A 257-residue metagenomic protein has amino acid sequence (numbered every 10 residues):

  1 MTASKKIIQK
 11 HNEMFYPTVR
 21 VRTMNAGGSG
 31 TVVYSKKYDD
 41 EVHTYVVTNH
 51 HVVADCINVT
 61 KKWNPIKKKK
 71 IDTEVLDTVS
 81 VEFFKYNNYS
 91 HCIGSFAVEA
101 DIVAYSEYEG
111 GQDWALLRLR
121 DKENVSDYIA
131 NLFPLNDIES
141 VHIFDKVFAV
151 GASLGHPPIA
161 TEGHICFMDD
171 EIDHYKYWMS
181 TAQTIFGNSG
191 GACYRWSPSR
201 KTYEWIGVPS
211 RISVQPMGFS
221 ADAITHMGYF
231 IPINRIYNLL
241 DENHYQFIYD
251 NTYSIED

Functional and structural regions predicted by a protein language model:
M1-I8, I57-F83, W205-D257: C-terminal cap/linker of serine protease catalytic domains
Q9-E74: Catalytic histidine site
M14-V19, M24-G28, R120-N131, P157-D241: Active-site region of chymotrypsin-like
M24, I57, I71-E171: Serine endopeptidase catalytic core focused on the charge-relay Asp
K37-T44, F144, R195-E204: A glycine-centered beta-loop-beta connector
D40-H43, E109-L117, D173-A182: Short, solvent-exposed secondary-structure boundary/capping segments
N49-H51, A152, P198, R211: Short, surface-exposed secondary-structure boundary micro-motifs
